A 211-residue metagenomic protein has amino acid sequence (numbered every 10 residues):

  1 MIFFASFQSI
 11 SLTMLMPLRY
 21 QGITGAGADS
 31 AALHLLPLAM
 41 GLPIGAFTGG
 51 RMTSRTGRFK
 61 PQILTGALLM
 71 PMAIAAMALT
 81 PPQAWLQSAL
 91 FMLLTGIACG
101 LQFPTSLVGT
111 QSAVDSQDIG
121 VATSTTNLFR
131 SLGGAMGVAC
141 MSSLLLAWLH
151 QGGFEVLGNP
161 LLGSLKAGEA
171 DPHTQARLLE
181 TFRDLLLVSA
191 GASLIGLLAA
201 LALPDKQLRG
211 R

Functional and structural regions predicted by a protein language model:
M1-Q151, F182-A200, D205: 12-transmembrane solute porter fold
A147-A190: A membrane-interface helix-boundary motif in multi-pass transporters
A170-P172, L203-R211: Intrinsic disorder in cytosolic terminal tails and internal cytosolic loops of multi-pass membrane transporters
